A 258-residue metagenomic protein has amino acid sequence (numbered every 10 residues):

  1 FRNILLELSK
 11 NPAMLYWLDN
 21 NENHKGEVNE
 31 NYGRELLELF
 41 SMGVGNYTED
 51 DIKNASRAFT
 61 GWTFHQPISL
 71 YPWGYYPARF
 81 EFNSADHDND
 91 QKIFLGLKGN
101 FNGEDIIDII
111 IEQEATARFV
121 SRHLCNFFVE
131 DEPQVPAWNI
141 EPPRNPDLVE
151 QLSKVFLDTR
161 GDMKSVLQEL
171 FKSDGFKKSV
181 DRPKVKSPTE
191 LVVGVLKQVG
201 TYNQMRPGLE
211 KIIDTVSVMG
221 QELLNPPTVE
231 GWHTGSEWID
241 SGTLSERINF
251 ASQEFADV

Functional and structural regions predicted by a protein language model:
F1-E141: Non-catalytic, conformational "gating/processing" segments within enzyme and secreted inhibitor domains
T48, P67, M163-L167, K178-S179: Acidic/polar loop patches that form or flank catalytic/metal-binding clefts of enzymes that bind anionic ligands
Q113, A117, S121-T159, L167-V258: Flexible, low-complexity segments enriched for small/polar residues
